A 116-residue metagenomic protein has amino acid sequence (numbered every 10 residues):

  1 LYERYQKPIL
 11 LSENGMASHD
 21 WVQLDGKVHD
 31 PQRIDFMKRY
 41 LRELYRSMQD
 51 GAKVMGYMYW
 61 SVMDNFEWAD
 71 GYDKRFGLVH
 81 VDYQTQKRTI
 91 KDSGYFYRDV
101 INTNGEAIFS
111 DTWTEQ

Functional and structural regions predicted by a protein language model:
L1-Q116: Non-catalytic scaffold segments within catalytic domains of secreted glycoside hydrolases
